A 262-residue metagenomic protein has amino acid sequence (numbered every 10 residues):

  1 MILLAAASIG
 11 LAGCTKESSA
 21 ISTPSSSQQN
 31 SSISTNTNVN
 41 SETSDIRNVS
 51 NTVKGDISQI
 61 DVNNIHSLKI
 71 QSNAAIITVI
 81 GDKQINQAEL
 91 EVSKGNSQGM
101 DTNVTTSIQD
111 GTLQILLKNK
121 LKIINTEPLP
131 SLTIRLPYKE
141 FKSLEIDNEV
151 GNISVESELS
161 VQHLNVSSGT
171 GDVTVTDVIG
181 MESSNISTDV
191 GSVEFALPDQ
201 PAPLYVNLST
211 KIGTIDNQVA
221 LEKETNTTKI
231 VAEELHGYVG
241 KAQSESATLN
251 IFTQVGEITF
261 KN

Functional and structural regions predicted by a protein language model:
M1-A6: Sec-dependent N-terminal signal peptides
G10-G13: C-terminal motif of bacterial Sec signal peptides marking the signal peptidase cleavage site
T15, V92, T102-V104: Post-signal peptide N-terminal segment of secreted/secretory-pathway proteins
S18-K69, I76: N-terminal, intrinsically disordered, polar/charged segments of Gram-positive cell-envelope systems that serve as
S27-Q29, T35-T37, A74, V150 (+5 more regions): Sensor of tandemly repeated, compositionally biased sequence architecture
S50, G55-K69, I76-Q84, D101-S167 (+2 more regions): Right-handed parallel beta-helix
A74-A75, K83-I85, L90-N96: N-terminal beta-strand/beta-hairpin edge segment
V175-N262: Short, surface-exposed interaction patches in beta-rich subdomains that mediate adhesion/assembly near membranes
